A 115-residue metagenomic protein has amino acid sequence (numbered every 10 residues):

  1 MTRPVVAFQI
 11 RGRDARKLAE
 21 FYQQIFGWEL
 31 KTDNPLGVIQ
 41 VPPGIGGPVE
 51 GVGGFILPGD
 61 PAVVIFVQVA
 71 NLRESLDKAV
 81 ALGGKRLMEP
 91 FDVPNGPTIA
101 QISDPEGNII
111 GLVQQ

Functional and structural regions predicted by a protein language model:
M1-A19, A62-I65, Q114-Q115: N-terminal beta-strand motif that seeds the catalytic metal site of vicinal oxygen chelate
R3, I10, K31, L76-D77 (+1 more regions): Vicinal oxygen chelate
F8-V41: N-terminal first-folded block
R16-K17, R73-E74, P97: Short alpha-helical
E20, Q24, R73-A81: Replace "anionic and nucleotidyl ligands
W28-A62, I109-Q114: Conserved short beta-strand elements that form part of the metal-binding/catalytic scaffold of enzyme active sites
